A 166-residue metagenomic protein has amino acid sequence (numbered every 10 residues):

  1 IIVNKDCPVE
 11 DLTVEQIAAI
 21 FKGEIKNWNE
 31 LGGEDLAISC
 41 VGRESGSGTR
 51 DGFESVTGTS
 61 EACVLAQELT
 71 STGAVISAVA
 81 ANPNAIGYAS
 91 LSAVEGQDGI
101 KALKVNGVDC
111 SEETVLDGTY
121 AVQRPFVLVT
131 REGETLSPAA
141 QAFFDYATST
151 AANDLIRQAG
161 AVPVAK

Functional and structural regions predicted by a protein language model:
I2-K166: Exported/periplasmic ABC-transporter solute-binding proteins
